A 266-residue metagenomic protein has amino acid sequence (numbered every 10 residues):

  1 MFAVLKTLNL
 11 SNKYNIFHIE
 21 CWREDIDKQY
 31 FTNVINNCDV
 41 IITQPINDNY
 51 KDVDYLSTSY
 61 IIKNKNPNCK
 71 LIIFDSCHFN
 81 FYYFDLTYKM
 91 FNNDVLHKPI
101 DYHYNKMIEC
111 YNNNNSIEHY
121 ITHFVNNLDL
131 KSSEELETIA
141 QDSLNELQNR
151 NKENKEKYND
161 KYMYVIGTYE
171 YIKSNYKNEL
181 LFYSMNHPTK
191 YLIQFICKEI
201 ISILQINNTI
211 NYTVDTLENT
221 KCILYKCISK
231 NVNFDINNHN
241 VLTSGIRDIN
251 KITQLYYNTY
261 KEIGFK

Functional and structural regions predicted by a protein language model:
M1-K266: Extracellular glycan-modifying ectodomains
